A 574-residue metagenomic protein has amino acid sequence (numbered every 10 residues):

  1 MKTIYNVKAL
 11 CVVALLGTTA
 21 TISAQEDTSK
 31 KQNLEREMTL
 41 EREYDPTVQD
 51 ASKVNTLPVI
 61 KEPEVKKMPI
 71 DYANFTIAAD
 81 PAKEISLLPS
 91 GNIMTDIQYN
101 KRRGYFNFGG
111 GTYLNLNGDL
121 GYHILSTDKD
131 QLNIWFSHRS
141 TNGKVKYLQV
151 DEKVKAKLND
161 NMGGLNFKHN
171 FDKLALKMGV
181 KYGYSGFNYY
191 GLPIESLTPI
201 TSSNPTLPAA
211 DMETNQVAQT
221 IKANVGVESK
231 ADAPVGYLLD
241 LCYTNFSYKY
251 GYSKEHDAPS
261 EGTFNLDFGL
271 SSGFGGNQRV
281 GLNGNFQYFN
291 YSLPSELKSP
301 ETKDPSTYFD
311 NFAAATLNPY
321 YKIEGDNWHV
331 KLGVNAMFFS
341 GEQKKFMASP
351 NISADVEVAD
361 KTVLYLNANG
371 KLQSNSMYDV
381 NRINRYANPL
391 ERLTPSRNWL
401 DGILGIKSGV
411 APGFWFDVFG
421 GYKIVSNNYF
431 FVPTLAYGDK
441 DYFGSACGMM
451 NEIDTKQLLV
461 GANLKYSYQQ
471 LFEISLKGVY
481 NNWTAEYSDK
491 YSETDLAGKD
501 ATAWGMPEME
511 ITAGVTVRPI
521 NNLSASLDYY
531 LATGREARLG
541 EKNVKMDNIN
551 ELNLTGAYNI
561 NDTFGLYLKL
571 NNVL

Functional and structural regions predicted by a protein language model:
A20, D128, D172-K173, A231-V235 (+7 more regions): Short coil turns and loop connectors of transmembrane beta-barrels in diderm outer membranes and organellar homologs
I22-D96: N-terminal periplasmic/intermembrane-space "pro-region" immediately following the signal or transit peptide
S86-P89, I97-L148, K157-G163: Outer-membrane beta-barrel translocator/receptor signature
K101, F106, H329, M337-L574: Exposed, low-structure sequence patches enriched in small/polar residues
R102, L116-L120, N161-L165, Q219-V225 (+8 more regions): Hydrophobic, lipid-facing positions within transmembrane beta-strands of outer-membrane proteins
L125-K146, R279-F289, P294, Y308-F339 (+4 more regions): Surface-exposed extracellular loop regions of Gram-negative outer-membrane beta-barrel proteins
T141-V145, V150-L158, K177-G236, C242-T263: Flexible loop and strand-edge segments within Gram-negative outer membrane beta-barrel domains
P208, M212-G226, D240-D326: Outer-membrane beta-barrel transmembrane domain signature of Gram-negative proteins, especially the mid-to-C-terminal
